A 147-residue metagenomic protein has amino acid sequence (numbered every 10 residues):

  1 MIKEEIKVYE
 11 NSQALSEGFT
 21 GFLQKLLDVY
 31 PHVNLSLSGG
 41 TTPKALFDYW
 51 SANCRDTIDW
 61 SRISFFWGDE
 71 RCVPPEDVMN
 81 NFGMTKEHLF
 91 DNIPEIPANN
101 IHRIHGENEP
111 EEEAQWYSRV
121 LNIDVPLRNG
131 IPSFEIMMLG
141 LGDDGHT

Functional and structural regions predicted by a protein language model:
M1-K3, D59-M138: Ligand-binding beta-strand-loop-alpha-helix segment within the catalytic cores of soluble metabolic enzymes
M1-L35, E111: N-terminal glycine-/serine-/threonine-rich phosphate-binding loop
N34-S38, S64-W67: Short, conserved beta-strand segments within well-ordered enzyme catalytic domains that often line or immediately flank
L37-T42, L139-D143: Glycine-rich beta-strand-to-loop/alpha-helix junction loops that act as flexible
G40-K44, R71-C72: Short active-site-proximal "capping" loops at secondary-structure junctions
W50-R55, I93: Active-site catalytic pocket residues across diverse enzymes, especially alpha/beta-hydrolases
P132-E135, D143-T147: Anionic-ligand binding region
